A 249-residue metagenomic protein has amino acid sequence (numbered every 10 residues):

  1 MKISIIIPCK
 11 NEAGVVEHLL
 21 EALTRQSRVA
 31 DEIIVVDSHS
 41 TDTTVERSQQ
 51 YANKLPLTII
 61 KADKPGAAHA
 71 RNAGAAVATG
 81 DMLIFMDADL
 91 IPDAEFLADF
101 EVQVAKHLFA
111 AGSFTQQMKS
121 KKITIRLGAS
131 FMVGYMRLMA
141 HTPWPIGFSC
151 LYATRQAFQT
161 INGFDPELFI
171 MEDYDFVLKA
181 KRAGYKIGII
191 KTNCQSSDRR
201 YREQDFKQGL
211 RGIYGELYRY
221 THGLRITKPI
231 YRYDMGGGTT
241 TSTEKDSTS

Functional and structural regions predicted by a protein language model:
N11-R25: Short, well-formed alpha-helical segments that are part of the catalytic scaffolds of diverse glycosyltransferases
A30-H39, I60-D63: Short beta-strand/loop segment that forms part of the nucleotide-sugar
D37-E46, L90: A conserved acidic beta->alpha catalytic loop
A62-A78: Glycine-rich, basic loop-to-helix element that forms the pyrophosphate-binding segment of sugar-nucleotide handling
L83: Short aromatic/hydrophobic "clamp" motif used to bind/position activated sugar donors
E95-T124: Conserved donor NDP-sugar-binding/catalytic core segment of glycosyltransferases
S113-S149: Short, flexible, basic/aromatic active-site loop/helix in glycosyltransferases
I170-F176: Acidic donor-binding loop at a coil-to-helix junction in glycosyltransferase catalytic cores that engages
